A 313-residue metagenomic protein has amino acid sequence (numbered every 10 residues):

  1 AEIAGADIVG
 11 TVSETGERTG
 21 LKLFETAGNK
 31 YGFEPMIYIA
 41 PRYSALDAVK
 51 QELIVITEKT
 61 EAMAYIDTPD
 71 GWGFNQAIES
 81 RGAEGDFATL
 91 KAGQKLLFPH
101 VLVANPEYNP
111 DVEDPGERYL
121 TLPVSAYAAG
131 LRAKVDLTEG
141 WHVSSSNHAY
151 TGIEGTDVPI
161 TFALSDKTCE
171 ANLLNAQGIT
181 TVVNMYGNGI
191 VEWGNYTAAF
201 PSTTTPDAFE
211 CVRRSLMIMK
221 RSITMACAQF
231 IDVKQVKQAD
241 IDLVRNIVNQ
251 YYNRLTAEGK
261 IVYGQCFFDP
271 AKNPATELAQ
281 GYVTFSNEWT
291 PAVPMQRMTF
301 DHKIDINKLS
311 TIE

Functional and structural regions predicted by a protein language model:
I3, D7-V12: Alpha-helical tetratricopeptide repeat
T11-Q229, D269: A glycine- and small-residue-enriched flexible loop/hinge signal that marks low-structured segments
E52-L53, C266-F267, T299-K303: Composition- and surface-driven signal marking solvent-exposed, interaction-prone regions in large proteins
P206-A271: Acidic, low-complexity glycine/serine/threonine-rich segments
K272-E313: C-terminal edge-of-domain segments
